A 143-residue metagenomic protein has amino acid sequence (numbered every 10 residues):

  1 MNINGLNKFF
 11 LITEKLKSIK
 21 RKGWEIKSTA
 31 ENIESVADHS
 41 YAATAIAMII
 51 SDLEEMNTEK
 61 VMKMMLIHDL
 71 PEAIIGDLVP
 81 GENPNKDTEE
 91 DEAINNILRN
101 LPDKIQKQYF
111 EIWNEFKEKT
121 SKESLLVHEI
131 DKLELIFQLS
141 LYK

Functional and structural regions predicted by a protein language model:
M1-K143: Alpha-helical, largely C-terminal catalytic domains that coordinate divalent metal ions via clustered Asp/Glu/His
